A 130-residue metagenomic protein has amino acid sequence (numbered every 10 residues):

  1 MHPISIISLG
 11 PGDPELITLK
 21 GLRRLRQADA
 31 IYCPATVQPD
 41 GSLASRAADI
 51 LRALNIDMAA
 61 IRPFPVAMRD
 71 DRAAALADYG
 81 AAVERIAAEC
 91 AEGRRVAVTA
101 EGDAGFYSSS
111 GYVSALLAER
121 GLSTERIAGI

Functional and structural regions predicted by a protein language model:
M1-E15, L19-E125: Class I S-adenosyl-L-methionine
R126-I130: Conserved beta-alpha
